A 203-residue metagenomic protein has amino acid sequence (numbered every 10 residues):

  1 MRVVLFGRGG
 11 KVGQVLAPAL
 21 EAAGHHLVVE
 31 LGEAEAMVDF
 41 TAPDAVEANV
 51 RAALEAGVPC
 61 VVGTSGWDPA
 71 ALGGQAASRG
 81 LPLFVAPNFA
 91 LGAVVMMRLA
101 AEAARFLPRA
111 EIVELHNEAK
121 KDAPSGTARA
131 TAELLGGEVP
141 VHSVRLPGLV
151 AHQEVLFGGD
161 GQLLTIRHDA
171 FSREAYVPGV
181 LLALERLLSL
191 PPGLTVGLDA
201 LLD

Functional and structural regions predicted by a protein language model:
R2-F6, K11-A34, D44, P108-D203: C-terminal substrate-binding/catalytic lobe of Rossmann-fold NAD(P)-dependent oxidoreductases
F6-G9, N49-V58, T64: P-loop/Walker A phosphate-binding loop and immediately adjacent motor/lid segment at beta-alpha junctions
E21, L54, A77: Anion (oxyanion) recognition and catalysis
M37-V38, V61: N-terminal Rossmann-like NAD(P) cofactor-binding module of classical short-chain dehydrogenase/reductase
T41: Conserved NAD(P)H cofactor-binding loop of Rossmann-fold oxidoreductase domains
D44, V50-R51, G63-V85, A90-A103: Rossmann-fold NAD(P)-binding glycine/threonine-rich loop
P59-V61, P82, E111: Proline-centered loop/turn at the N-terminus of a beta-strand
